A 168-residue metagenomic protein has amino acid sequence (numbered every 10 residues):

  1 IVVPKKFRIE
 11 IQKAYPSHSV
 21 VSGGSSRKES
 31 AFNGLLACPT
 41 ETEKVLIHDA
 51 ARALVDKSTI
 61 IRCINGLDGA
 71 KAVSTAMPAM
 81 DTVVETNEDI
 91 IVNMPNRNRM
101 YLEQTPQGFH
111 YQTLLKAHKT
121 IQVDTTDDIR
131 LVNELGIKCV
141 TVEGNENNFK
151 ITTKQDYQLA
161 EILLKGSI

Functional and structural regions predicted by a protein language model:
I1, I47, S74-T75: Structural beta-sheet core signal
I1-T42, I121: Conserved N-terminal catalytic core of the sugar/cofactor nucleotidyltransferase
K6-F7, S26, A50-A53, M80: Short glycine-rich anion-binding loops that position phosphate/pyrophosphate groups of nucleotides and phosphorylated
I11-Q12, C63, L114, A160: Hydrophobic packing residues within well-ordered alpha-helices of enzyme cores
G34, H48-D49, P78, H110 (+1 more regions): Residue-level signal for inorganic ion chemistry
E41-R52: Short beta-strand-to-loop acidic/aromatic patch adjacent to the donor-nucleotide binding site
L54-V142: Conserved core of the sugar-phosphate nucleotidyltransferase
N148-I168: Hydrophobic helical membrane-anchoring modules
